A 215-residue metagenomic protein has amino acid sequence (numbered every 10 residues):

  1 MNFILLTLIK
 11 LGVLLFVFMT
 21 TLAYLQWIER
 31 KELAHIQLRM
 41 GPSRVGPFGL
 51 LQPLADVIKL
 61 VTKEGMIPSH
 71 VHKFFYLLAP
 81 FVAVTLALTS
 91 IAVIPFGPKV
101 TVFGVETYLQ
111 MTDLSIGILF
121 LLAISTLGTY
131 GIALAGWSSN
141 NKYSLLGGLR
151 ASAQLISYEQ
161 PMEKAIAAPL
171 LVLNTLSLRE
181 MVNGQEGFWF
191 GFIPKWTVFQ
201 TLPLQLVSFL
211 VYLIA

Functional and structural regions predicted by a protein language model:
M1-A215: Selective transmembrane helix interface/packing segments
